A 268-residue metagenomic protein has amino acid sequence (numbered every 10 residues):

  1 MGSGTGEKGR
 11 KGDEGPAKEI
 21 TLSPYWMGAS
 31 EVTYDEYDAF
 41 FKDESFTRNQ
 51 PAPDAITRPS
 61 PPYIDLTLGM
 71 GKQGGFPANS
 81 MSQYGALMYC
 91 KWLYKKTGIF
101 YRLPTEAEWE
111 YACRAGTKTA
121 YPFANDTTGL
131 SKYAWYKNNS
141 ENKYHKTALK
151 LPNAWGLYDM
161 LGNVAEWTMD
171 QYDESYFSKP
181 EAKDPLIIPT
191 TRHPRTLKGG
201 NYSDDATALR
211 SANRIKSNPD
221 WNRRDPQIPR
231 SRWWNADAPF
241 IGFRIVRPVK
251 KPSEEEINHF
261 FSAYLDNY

Functional and structural regions predicted by a protein language model:
S3-R10, T21-A124, M169-D173, F177 (+1 more regions): Active-site microenvironments of metalloenzymes and redox enzymes
R10-K18, T117, E141-K143, V164-Y268: Surface-exposed recognition segments
P16, G28, P77, K146 (+2 more regions): Glycine/small-residue-rich pyrophosphate-binding loop that anchors the diphosphate of NDP-sugar donors
R48-I64, K132, K198-S211: Core domains of carbohydrate- and sulfate-ester-processing enzymes
G74-P77, T147-A148, P152, I228-W234: Active-site rim elements
W92, W109, W135, W155 (+2 more regions): Signature tryptophan residues that serve as conserved aromatic anchors
K118-Y144: Chymotrypsin/trypsin-fold serine protease catalytic domain
A134-L161, P189-T191: Short, well-ordered junction/capping motifs at the entry into regular secondary structure
